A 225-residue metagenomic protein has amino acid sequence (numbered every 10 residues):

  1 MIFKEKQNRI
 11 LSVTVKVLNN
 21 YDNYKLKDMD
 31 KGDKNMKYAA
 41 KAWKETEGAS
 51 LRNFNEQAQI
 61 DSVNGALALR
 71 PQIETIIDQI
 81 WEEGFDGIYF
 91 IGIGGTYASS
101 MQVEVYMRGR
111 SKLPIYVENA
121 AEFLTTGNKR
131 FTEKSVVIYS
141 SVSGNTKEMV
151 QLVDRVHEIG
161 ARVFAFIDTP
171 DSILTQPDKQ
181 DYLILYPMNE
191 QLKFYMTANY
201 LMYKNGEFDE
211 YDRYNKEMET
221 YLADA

Functional and structural regions predicted by a protein language model:
F3-E5: Extreme N-terminal basic, low-complexity initiation segments that serve as generic localization/processing leaders
N8, N19-Y24, D28-D33: Intrinsic-disorder-associated, low-complexity terminal segments enriched in Asp/Asn/His/Tyr and depleted of Lys/Arg
D30, W81-A223: Glycine-rich phosphate-binding loops that contact phosphosugars or nucleotide phosphates
N35-V63: N-terminal amphipathic/basic leader segments beginning at the initiator methionine
N55-P71, I93-G95: Glycine/alanine-rich phosphate-binding loops at beta-alpha junctions
G65-G84, A225: A short, well-structured juxtamembrane/interface segment
